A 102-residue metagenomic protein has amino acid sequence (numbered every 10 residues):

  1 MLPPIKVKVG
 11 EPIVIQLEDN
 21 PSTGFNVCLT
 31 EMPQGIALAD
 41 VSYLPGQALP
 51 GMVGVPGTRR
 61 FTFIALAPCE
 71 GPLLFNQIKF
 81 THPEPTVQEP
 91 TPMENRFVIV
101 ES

Functional and structural regions predicted by a protein language model:
M1-S102: Extracytoplasmic soluble-region selector
